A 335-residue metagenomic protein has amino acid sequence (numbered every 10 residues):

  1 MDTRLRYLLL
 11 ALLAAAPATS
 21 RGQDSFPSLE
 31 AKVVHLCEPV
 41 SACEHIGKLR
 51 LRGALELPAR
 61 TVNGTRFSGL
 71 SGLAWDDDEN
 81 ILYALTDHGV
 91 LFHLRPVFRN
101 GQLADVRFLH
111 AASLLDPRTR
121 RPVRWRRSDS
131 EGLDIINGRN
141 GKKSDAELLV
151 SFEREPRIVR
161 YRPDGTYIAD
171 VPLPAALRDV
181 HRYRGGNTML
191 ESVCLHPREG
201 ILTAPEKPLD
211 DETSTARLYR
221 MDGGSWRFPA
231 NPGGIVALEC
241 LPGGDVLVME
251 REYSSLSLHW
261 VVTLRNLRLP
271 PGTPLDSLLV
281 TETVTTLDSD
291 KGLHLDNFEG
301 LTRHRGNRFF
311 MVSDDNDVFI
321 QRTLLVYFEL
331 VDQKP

Functional and structural regions predicted by a protein language model:
D2-T3, Y7, A16-P335: Sequence/structural signature of beta-propeller domains
A11-L13: Core hydrophobic alpha-helical membrane-spanning segments
